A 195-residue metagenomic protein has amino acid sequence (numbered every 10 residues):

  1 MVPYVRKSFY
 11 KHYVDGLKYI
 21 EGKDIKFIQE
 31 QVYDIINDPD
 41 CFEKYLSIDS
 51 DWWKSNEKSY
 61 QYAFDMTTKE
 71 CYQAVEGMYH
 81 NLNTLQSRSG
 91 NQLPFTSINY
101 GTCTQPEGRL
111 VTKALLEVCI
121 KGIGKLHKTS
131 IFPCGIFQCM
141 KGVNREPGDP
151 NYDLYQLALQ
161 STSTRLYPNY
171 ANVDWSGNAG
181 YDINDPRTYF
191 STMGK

Functional and structural regions predicted by a protein language model:
M1-K195: Conserved catalytic cores of very large enzyme subunits
